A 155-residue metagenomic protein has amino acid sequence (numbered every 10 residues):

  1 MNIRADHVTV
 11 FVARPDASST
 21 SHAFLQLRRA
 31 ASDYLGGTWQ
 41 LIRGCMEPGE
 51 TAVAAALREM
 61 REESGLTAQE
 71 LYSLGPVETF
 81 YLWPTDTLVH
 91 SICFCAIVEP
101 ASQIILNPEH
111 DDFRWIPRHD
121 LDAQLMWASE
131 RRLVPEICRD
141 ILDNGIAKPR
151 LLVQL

Functional and structural regions predicted by a protein language model:
M1-L25: Conserved N-terminal beta-strand and adjoining loop/helix that marks the start of the Nudix/MutT-like hydrolase domain
A5-H7, G36, L41, Y72 (+1 more regions): Short connector loops at helix/strand junctions that flank enzyme active sites, especially segments positioning acidic
V12-R14, C93-I97, W115-P117: Short, well-ordered beta-strand micro-motif
A17-S19, A101-I104: Short helix-loop capping/hinge motifs at secondary-structure junctions, enriched in acidic/polar residues
S19, D33-Y34, F80, D122: Flexible, glycine-rich phosphate/dinucleotide-binding loops and adjacent beta-alpha linkers at cofactor/substrate
T20-E62: Conserved Nudix-box catalytic region and its N-terminal flanking loop in Nudix hydrolases and closely related
Y34-T38, Q103-L155: Nudix hydrolase/Nudix homology domain
G65-S102: Active-site segment of metal-dependent pyrophosphate-handling enzymes, primarily the Nudix hydrolase catalytic core
